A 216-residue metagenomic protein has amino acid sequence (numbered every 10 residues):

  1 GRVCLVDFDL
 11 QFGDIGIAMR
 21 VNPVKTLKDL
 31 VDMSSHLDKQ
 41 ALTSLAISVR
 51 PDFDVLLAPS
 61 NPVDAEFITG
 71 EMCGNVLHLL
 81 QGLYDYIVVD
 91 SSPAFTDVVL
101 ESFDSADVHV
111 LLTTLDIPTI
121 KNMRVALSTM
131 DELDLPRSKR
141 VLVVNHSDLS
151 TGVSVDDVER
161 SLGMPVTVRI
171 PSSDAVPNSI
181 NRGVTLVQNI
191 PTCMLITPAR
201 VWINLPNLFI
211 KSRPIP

Functional and structural regions predicted by a protein language model:
R2-V55: Phosphate-binding loop that captures ATP/GTP phosphates
D29-L30, A58-V63, R140-L142: Short, basic, glycine/proline-bearing loop/turn elements
S35-S91: Cytosolic-facing regulatory segments adjacent to core modules
F67-R169, N178: Conserved catalytic-core segment of NTP-binding enzymes
R182-M194: C-terminal boundary of histidine-terminating zinc-finger modules
N204, S212-R213: Low-acidity, Ser/Thr- and Arg-rich intrinsically disordered low-complexity segments
